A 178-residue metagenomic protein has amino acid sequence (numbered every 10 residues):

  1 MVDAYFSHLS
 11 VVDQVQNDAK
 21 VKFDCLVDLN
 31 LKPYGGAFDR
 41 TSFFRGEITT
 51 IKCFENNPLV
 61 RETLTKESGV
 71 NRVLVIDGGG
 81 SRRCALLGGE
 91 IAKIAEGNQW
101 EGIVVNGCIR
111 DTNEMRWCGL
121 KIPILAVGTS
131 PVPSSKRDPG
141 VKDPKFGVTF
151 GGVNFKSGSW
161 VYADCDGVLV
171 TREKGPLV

Functional and structural regions predicted by a protein language model:
M1-S157, K174-V178: Feature captures the catalytic cores and cofactor-binding loops of soluble hydro-lyases/lyases that act on carboxylate
K156, W160-R172: Mixed-charge, glycine-accented linear interaction segment located at domain edges/termini
